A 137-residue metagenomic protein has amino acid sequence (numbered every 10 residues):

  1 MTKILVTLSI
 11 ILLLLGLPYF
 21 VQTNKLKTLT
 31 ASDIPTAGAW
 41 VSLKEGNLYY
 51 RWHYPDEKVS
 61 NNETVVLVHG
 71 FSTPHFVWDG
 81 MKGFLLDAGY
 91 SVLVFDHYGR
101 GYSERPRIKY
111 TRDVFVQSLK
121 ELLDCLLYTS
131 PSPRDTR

Functional and structural regions predicted by a protein language model:
T2-E63, D87-Y90: Alpha/beta-hydrolase fold catalytic core
P55-Y102: Conserved HGGG/HGGXW glycine-rich cap/lid loop of the alpha/beta-hydrolase fold
F76-D79, D113, Q117: A structural signal for well-ordered alpha-helical segments within the folded catalytic domains of diverse enzymes
D96, S118, D135: Acidic active-site catalytic centers that drive phospho-/nucleotidyl reactions and related ester hydrolyses
G101-R105, R137: Conserved protein kinase catalytic core
E104-V116: Catalytic nucleophile-loop/oxyanion-hole region of alpha/beta-hydrolase and closely related hydrolase-like folds
V116-Y128: Conserved acidic catalytic loop of the alpha/beta-hydrolase fold
Y128-R137: Single conserved hydrophobic/aromatic residue that forms the stacking wall/gate of nucleotide- or nucleobase-binding
